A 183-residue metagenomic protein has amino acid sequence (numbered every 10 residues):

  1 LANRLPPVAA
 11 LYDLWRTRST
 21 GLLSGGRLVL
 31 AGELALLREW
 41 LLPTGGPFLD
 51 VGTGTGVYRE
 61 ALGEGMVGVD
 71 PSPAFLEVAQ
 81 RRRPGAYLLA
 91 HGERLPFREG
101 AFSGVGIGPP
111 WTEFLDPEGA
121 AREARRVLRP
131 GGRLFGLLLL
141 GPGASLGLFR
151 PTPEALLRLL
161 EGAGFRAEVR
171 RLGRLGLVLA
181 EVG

Functional and structural regions predicted by a protein language model:
L1-P43, V57-Y58, F75, P142-A144: Conserved class I S-adenosyl-L-methionine
L49-R94: Class I SAM-dependent methyltransferase SAM/SAH-binding core
E93-V105: A short acidic, Gly/Pro-enriched loop at the edge of an enzyme's catalytic core that lines a small-molecule cofactor
G104-D116: A short SAM/SAH-binding and catalytic strip from SAM-dependent methyltransferases
E118-P130: A short glycine-rich, Lys/Arg-flanked "PGG" loop and its adjoining helix->strand segment in the class I
G132-L139: Conserved beta-strand signature within the Rossmann-like core of class I S-adenosyl-L-methionine
L148-A163: Short alpha-helix
A163-F165, V169-G183: Core SAM-dependent methyltransferase catalytic element
